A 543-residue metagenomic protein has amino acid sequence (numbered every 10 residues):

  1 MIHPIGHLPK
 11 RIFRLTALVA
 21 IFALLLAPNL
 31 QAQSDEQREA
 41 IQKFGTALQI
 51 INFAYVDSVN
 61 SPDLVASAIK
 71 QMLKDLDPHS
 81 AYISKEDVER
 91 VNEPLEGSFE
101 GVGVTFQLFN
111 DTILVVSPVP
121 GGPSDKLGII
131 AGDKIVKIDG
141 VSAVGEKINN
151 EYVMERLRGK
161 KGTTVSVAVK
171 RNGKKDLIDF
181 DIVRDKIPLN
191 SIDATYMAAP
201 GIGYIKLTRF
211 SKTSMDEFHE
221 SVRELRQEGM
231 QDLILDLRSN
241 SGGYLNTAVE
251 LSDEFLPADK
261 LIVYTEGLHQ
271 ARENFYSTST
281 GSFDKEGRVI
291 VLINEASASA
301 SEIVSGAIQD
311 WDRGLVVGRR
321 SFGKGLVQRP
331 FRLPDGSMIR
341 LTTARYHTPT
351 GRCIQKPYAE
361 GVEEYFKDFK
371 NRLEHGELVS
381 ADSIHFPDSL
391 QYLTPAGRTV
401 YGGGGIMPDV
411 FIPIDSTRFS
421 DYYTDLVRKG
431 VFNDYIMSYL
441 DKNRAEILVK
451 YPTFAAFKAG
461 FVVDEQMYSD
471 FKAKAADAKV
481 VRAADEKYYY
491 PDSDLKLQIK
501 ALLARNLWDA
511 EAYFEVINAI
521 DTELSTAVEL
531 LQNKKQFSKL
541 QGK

Functional and structural regions predicted by a protein language model:
I2, P28-A40, F44-S61, S84 (+5 more regions): Cleft-lining beta-strand/loop regions that shape enzyme active-site pockets
I2-A17: Bacterial N-terminal signal peptides that target proteins for export
T16-A27: Bacterial N-terminal signal peptides
Y55-V116, G162-A194, I517-V528, Q536-K543: Extended, small/polar residue-biased N-terminal targeting/export presequences and adjacent propeptide/linker tracts
G132-K134: Structural motif
A300, D312, R319, G323-L390: Polar, glycine-rich mid-to-C-terminal structural blocks that act as macromolecule-binding/assembly scaffolds
C353-I354, Y358-K543: Conserved functional hotspot residues or short segments at active or partner-binding sites across diverse domains
